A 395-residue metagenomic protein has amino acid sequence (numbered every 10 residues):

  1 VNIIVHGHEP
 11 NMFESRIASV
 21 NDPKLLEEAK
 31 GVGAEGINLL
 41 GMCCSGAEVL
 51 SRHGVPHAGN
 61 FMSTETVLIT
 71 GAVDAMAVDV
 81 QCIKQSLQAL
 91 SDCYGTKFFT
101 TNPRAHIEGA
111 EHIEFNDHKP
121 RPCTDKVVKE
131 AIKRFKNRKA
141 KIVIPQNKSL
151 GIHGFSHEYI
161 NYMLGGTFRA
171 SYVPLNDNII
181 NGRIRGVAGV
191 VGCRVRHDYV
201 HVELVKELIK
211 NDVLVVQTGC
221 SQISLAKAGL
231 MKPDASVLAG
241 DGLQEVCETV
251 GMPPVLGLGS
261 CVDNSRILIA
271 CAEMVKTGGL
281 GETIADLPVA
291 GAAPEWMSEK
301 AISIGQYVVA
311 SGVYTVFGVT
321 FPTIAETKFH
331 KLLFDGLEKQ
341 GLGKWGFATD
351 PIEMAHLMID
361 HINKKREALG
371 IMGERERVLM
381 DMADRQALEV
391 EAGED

Functional and structural regions predicted by a protein language model:
V1-D395: Anaerobic metallocofactor- and corrinoid-dependent redox/one-carbon enzyme cores, especially those from methanogenesis
